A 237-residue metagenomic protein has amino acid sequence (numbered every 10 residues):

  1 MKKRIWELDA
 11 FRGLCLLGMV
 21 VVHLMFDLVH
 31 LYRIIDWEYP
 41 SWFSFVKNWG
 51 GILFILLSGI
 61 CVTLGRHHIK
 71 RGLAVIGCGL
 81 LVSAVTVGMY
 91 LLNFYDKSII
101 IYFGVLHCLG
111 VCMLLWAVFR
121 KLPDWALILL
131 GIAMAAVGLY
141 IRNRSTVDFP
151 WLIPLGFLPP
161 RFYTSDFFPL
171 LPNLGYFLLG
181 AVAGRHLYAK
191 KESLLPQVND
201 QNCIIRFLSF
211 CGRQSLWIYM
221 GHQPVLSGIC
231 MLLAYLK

Functional and structural regions predicted by a protein language model:
M1-K237: Alpha-helical transmembrane segments and their immediate juxtamembrane cytosolic regions
